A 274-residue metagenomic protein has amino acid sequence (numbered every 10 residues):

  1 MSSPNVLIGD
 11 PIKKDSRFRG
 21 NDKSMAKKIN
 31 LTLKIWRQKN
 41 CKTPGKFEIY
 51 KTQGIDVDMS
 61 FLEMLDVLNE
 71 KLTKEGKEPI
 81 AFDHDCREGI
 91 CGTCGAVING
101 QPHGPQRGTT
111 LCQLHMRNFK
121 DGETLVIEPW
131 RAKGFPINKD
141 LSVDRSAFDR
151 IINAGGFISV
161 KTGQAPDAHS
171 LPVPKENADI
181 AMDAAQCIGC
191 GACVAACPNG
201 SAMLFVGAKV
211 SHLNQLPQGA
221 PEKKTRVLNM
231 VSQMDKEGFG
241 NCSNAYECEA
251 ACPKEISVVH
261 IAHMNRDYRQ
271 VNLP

Functional and structural regions predicted by a protein language model:
M1-M25: Intrinsic disorder/low-complexity segments
K28-Y50: Eukaryote-biased recognition of intrinsically disordered, low-complexity regulatory segments
W36, T52-Q53, I98-G100: Short strand-turn-strand beta-turns centered on an Asx-Gly dipeptide
E48-M59: Short, contiguous acidic and Ser/Thr-rich linear segments
M59-E78, V126-P274: Ferredoxin-type iron-sulfur electron-transfer modules in oxidoreductases and energy-metabolism complexes
A81-T93: Short, structured protein-protein interaction patches enriched in aromatics and acidic/basic residues, typified by
I98-G122, I127: Glycine-rich phosphate/adenylate-binding loop and adjacent beta-alpha elements of nucleotide- or dinucleotide-binding
